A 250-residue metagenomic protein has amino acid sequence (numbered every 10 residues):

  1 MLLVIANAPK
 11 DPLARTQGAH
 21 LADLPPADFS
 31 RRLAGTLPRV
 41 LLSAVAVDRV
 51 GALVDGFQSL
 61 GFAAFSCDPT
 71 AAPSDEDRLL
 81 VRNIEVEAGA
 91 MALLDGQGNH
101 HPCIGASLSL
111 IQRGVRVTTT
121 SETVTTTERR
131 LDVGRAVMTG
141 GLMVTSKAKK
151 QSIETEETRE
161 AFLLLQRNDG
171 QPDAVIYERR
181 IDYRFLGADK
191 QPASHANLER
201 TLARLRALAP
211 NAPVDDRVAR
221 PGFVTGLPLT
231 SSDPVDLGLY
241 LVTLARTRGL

Functional and structural regions predicted by a protein language model:
M1-A8, S59-F65: Surface-exposed, interaction-prone regions with an acidic/low-complexity signature
L2-A8, T36-A46: Solvent-exposed beta-strand motifs enriched in subsets of small alpha/beta binding domains, especially certain
K10-L13, D48-G51, Q97-C103, D169-Y177: Short, surface-exposed beta-strand/loop "edge" segments at domain boundaries and coil↔beta transitions
L13-R39, G51: Contiguous mid-protein beta-loop-alpha structural module that forms a pocket-lining wall or clamp of enzyme active
S43-E85: Anionic N-terminal interaction surfaces
G89-L94, N99-T120: Phosphoinositide-dependent membrane-docking surfaces
V117-I153: Mixed-charge, low-complexity intrinsically disordered segments
T139, V144-L250: Extended, charged low-complexity segments that frequently continue into or abut oligomerization scaffolds
